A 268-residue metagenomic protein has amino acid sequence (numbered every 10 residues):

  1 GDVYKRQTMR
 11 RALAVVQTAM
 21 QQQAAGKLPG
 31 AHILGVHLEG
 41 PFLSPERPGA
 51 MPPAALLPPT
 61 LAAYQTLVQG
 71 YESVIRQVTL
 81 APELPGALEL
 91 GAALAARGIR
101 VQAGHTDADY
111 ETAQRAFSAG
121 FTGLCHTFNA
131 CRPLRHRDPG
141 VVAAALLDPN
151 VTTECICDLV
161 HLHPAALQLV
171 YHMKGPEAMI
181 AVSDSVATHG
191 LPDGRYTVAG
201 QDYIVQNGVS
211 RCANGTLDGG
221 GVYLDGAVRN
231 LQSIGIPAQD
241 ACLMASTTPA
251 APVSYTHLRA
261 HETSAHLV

Functional and structural regions predicted by a protein language model:
G1-R11, L84-P85, I156: Divalent metal-binding segments
V3-Q7, T256-T263: Conserved small/polar residues in nucleotide/adenosyl-binding loops
K5-V74: Divalent-metal coordination cores built from histidine and acidic residues
M9-Q22, G91-G98, A238, C242: Short, electropositive alpha-helical surface patch
L38, L124, L231: Conserved, mostly hydrophobic/aromatic
Q65-L191: Active-site core of metal-dependent hydrolases
G140-E154, Y171-S183, T188-R259: His/Asp/Glu-enriched, well-ordered alpha-helical/loop segment that forms or immediately abuts the divalent-metal
